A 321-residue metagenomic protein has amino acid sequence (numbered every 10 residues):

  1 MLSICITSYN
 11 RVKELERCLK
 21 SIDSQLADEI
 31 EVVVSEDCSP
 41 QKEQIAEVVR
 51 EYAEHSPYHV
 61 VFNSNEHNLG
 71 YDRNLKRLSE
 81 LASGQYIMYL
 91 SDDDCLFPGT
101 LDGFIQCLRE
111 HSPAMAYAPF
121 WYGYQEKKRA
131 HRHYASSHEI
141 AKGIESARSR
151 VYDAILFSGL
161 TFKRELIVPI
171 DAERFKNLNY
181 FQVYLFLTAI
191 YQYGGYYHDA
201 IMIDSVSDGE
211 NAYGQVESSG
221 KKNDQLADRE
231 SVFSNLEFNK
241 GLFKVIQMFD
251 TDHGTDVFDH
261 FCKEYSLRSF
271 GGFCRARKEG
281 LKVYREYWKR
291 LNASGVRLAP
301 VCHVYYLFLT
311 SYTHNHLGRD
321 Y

Functional and structural regions predicted by a protein language model:
L2-E14, C18, Q25, S35-D37: A conserved hydrophobic helix/loop-capping motif in glycosyltransferases and polysaccharide synthases
L19-N63, H67: Acidic donor-binding segment of Leloir-type glycosyltransferases
S64-A82: Glycine-rich, basic loop-to-helix element that forms the pyrophosphate-binding segment of sugar-nucleotide handling
I87: Short aromatic/hydrophobic "clamp" motif used to bind/position activated sugar donors
S91-C95: The conserved acidic donor/metal-binding loop of glycosyltransferases
G99-R132: Conserved donor NDP-sugar-binding/catalytic core segment of glycosyltransferases
I140-N223: Conserved nucleotide-sugar donor-binding catalytic segment
Y184, Y191, A200-Y321: C-terminal subregions of glycosyltransferases and related glycan-biosynthesis enzymes
